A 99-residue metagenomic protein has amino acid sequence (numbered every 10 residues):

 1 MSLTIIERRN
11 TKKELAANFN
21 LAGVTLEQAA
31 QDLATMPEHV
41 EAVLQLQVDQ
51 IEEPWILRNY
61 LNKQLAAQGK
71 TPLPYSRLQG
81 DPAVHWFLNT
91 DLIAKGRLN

Functional and structural regions predicted by a protein language model:
M1-L21, N59, K63-T71: A short, Lys/Arg-rich alpha-helix, primarily the initiator
N18, D32, V43: Residues in the recognition helix of alpha-helical DNA-binding motifs
T25-Q31: Short alpha-helical "recognition helix" segments of helix-turn-helix
E27, E38, N59: Residues within the helices of the helix-turn-helix
T35-Q50: Recognition helix of helix-turn-helix/homeodomain-like DNA-binding domains that insert into the DNA major groove
Q47-N59: Short, basic-rich loop-to-helix N-cap that marks the start of a DNA-contacting helix
K70, P74-N99: Helix-turn-helix/homeodomain-like alpha-helical modules used for DNA recognition and transcription-factor dimerization
